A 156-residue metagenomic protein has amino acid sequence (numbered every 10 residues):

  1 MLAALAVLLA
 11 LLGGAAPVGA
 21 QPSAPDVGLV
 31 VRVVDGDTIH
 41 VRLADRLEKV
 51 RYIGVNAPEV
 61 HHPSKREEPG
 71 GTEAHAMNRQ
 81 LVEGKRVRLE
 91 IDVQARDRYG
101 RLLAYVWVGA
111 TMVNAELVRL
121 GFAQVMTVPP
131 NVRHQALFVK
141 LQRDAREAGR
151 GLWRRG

Functional and structural regions predicted by a protein language model:
M1-G156: Small beta-barrel nucleic-acid-binding modules, primarily SNase/OB-fold domains and secondarily Tudor-like barrels
